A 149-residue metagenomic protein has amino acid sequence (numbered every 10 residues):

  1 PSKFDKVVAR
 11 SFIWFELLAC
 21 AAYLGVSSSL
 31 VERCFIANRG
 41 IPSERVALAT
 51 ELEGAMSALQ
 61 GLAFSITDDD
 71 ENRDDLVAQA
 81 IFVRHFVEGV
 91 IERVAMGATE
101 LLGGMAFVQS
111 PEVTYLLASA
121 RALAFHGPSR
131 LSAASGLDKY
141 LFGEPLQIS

Functional and structural regions predicted by a protein language model:
P1-S57: Glycine-rich beta->alpha junctions and the first turn(s) of the following alpha-helix
S2, L102, E112: Residue-level signal for pocket-adjacent positions within structured domains
G25, V46-M56, Q60, I81 (+3 more regions): Generic structural signal for well-ordered, non-transmembrane alpha-helical segments in soluble/cytosolic regions
I36-R39, M56-E88, M96-V108: C-terminal helix-coil-helix/basic helical segment that borders enzyme active sites and/or dimer interfaces and provides
N38-P42, D70, A124, P128: Residues at alpha-helix boundaries and short interhelical turns
M105-S149: Glycine-rich phosphate/cofactor-binding loops in nucleotide/flavin-utilizing enzymes
